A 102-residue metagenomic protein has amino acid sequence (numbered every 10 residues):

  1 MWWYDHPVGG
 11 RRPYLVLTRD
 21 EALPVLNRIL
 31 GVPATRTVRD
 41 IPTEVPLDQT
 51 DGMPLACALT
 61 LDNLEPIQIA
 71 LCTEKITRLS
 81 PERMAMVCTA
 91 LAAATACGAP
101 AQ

Functional and structural regions predicted by a protein language model:
M1-D5: Short coil-to-beta transition motif at edge beta-strands of beta-rich domains
P7, D20, L64: Anionic group-transfer/hydrolysis microenvironments
V8-R11, P81: Alpha-helix initiation and capping sites
G10-Q49: Compact nucleic-acid interaction/catalytic patches
D51-Q102: C-terminal terminal-subdomain/extension
